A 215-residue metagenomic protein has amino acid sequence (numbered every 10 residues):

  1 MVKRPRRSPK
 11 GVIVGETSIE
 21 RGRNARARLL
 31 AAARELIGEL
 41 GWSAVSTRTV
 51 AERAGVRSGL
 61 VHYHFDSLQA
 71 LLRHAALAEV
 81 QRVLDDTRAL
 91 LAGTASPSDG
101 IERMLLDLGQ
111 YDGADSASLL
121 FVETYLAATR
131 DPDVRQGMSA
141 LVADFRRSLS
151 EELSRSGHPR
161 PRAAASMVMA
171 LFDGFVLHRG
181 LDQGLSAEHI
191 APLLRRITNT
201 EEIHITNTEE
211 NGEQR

Functional and structural regions predicted by a protein language model:
M1-N24, H204-R215: N-terminal intrinsically disordered/low-complexity leader segments
A25-R28, A32-A70, H74: Helix-turn-helix
D66-A70, A92-A95, D112-S116, T129 (+4 more regions): Residues in soluble alpha-helical coiled-coils and helical-bundle/repeat scaffolds
H74, D85-S118, A165-V168, A191: Hydrophobic alpha-helical connector segments
L77-V83: Short, basic, alpha-helical segments at the C-terminal edge of helix-turn-helix-like DNA-binding modules
G100, D112-R135, S139-V142: Amphipathic alpha-helical segments used for helix-helix packing
E102, R146-S150, A191-R195: An amphipathic alpha-helix signature
Y111, V134-S139, S154-R215: Hydrophobic/aromatic-rich alpha-helical bundle segments in the mid-to-C-terminal region
